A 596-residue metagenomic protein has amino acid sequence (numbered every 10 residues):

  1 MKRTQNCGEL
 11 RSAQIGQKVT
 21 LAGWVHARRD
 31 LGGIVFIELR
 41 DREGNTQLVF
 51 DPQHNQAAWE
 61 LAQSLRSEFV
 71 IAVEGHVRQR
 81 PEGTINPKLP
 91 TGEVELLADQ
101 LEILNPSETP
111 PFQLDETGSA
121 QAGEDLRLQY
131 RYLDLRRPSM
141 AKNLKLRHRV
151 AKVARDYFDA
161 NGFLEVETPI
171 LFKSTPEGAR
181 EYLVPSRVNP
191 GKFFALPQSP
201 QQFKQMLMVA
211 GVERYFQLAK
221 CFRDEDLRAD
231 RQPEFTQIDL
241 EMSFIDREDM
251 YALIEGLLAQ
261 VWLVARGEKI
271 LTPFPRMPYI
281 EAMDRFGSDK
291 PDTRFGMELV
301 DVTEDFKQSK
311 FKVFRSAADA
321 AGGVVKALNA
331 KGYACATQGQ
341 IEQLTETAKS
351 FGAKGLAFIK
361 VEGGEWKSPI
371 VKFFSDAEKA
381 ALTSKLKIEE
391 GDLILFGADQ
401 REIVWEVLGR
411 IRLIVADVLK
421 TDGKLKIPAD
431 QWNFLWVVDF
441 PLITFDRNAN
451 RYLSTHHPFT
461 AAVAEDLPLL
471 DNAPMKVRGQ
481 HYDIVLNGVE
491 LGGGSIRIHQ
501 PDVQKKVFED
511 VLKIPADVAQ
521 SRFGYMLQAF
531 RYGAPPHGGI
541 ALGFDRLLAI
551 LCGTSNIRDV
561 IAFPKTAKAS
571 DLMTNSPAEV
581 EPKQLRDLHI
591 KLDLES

Functional and structural regions predicted by a protein language model:
M1-S596: Class II aminoacyl-tRNA synthetase catalytic cores and aaRS-like
